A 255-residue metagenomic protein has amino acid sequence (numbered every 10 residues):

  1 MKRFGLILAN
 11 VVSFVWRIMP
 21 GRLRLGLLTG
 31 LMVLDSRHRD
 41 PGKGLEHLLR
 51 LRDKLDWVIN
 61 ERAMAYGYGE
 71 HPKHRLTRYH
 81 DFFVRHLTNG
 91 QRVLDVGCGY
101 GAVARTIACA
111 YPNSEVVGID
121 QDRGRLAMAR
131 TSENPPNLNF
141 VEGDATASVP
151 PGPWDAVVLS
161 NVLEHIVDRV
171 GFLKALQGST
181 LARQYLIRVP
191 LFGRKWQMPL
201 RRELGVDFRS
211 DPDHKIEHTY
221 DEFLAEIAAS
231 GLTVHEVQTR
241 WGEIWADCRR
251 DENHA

Functional and structural regions predicted by a protein language model:
K2-G152, A156, G171-L173, R202-E203 (+3 more regions): Conserved N-terminal segment of class I S-adenosyl-L-methionine
R92, R183-L186: Short glycine-centered segments of the SAM/dcSAM-binding site in methyltransferase folds
V149, I166-V170, W196, P212 (+1 more regions): Activation segment
V158-V167: A short SAM/SAH-binding and catalytic strip from SAM-dependent methyltransferases
S160, L186-R188, W245-D247: Short beta-strand segments
G171-Q184: A short glycine-rich, Lys/Arg-flanked "PGG" loop and its adjoining helix->strand segment in the class I
L186-F208: Conserved class I S-adenosyl-L-methionine
F208-K215: A short acidic, glycine-rich active-site loop that binds or catalyzes chemistry on phosphate/adenosine moieties
